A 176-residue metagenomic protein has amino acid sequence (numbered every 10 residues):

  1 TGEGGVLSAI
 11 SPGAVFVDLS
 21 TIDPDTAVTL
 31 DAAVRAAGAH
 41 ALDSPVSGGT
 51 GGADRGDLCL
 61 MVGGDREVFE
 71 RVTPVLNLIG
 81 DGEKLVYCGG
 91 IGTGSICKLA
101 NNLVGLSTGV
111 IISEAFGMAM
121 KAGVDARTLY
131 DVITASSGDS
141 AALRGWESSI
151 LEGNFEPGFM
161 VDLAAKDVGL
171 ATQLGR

Functional and structural regions predicted by a protein language model:
G2, S8, P12, F16 (+2 more regions): Rossmann-fold dinucleotide-binding core
S47, V132, W146: Residue-level "edge-of-site" marker
I91-S95, V104, D139-R176: Interdomain hinge/lid region at the active-site interface of Rossmann-like NAD(P)-dependent oxidoreductases
C97-N101, M118-A126: Rossmann-like dinucleotide-binding domain that binds NAD(P)(H)
V110-I111: Glycine-rich beta-to-alpha active-site loop
A115: Cationic-aromatic interfacial patches
V124-S137: Small-residue-rich helix-loop
